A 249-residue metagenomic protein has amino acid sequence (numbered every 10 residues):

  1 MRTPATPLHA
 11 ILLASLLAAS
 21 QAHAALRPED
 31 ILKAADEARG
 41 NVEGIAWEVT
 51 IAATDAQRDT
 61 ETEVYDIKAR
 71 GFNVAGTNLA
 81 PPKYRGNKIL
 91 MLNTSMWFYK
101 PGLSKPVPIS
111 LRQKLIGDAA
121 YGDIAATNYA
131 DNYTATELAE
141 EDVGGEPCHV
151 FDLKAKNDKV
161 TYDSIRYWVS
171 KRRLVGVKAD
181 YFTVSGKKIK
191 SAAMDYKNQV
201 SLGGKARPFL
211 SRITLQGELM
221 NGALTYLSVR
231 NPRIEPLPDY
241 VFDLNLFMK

Functional and structural regions predicted by a protein language model:
M1-I11: Bacterial N-terminal signal peptides that target proteins for export
H9-S20: Bacterial N-terminal signal peptides
A24-E43, T50, D59-E61, R85-K88 (+3 more regions): Flexible, processing/modification-adjacent segments and terminal tails in exported/periplasmic/extracellular proteins
W47-K83: N-terminal, post-signal-peptide region of Sec/Tat-exported proteins
I67-R70, L92-N93, L111-I116, D195-N198 (+1 more regions): A short, sequence-level motif marking secondary-structure junctions
K68-G71, A139-P147, G203-G204: Short, ordered beta-strand-loop transition motifs
F72-V74, M96, P106, G176: Hydrophobic residues embedded in beta-strands of well-ordered beta-sheets
E146-L244: Gly/Pro-enriched, hydrophobic low-complexity segments that function as extracytoplasmic propeptides/linkers
